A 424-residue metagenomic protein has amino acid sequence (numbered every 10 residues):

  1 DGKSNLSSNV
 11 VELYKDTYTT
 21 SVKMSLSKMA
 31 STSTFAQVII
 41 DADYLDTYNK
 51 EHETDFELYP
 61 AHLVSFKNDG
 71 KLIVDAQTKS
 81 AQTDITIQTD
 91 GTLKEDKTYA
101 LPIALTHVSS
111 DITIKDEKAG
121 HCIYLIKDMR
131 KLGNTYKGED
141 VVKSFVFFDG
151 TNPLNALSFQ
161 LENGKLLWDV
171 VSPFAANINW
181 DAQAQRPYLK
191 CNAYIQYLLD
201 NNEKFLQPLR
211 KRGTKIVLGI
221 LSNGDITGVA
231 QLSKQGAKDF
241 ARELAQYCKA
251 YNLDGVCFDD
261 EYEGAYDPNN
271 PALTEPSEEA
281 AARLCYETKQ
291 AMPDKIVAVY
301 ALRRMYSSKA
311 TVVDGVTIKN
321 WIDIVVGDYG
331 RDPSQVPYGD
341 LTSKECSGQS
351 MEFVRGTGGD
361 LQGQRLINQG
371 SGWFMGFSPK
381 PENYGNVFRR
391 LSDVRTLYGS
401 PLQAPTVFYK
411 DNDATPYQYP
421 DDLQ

Functional and structural regions predicted by a protein language model:
D1-T34, D41-Y59, I73-T86, D90-Q424: Secreted glycan hydrolases and related glycan-binding modules that recognize and/or cleave
